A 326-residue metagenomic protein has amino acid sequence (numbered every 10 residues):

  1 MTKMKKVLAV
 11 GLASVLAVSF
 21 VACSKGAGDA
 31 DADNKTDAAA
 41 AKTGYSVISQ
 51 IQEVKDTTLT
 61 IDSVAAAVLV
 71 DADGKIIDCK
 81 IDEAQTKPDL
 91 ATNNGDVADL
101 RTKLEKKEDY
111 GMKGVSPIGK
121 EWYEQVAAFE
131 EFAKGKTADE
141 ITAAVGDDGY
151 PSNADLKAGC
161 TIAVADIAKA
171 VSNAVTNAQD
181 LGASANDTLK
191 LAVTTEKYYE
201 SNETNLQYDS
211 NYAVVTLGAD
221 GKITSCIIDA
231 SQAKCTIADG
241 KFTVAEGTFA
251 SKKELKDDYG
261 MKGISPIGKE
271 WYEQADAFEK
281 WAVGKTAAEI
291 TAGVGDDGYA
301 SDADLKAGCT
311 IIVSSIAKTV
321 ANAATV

Functional and structural regions predicted by a protein language model:
M1-V21: Sec-dependent bacterial lipoprotein signal peptides
K6-A9, G28, D257: Intrinsically disordered, low-complexity segments enriched in glycine/proline and serine/threonine
F20-D33: Bacterial lipoprotein signal-peptidase II cleavage site
D37-V326: Active-site- and interface-proximal helix/loop "cap" or "latch" segments in soluble metabolic and energy-transducing
